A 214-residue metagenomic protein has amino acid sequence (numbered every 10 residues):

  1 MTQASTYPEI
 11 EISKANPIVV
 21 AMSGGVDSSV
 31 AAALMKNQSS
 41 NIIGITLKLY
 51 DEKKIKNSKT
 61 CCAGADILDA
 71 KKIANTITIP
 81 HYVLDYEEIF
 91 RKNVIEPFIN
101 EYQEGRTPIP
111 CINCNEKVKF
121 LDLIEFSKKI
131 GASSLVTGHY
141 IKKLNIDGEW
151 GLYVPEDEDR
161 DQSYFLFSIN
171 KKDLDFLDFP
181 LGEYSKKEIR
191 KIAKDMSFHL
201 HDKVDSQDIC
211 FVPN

Functional and structural regions predicted by a protein language model:
M1-F167, D178, K186-I189: ATP-dependent adenylation/nucleotidyltransferase module used to activate substrates
D161, F165-N214: Contiguous mid-protein beta-loop-alpha structural module that forms a pocket-lining wall or clamp of enzyme active
